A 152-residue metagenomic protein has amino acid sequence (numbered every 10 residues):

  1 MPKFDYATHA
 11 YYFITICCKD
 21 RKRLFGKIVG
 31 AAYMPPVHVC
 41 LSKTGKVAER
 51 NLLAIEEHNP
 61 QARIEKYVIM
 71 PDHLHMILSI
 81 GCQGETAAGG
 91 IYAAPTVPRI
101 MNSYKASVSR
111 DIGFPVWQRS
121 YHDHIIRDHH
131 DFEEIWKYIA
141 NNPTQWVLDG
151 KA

Functional and structural regions predicted by a protein language model:
M1-A152: Short catalytic/metal-binding and nucleic-acid-binding patches
